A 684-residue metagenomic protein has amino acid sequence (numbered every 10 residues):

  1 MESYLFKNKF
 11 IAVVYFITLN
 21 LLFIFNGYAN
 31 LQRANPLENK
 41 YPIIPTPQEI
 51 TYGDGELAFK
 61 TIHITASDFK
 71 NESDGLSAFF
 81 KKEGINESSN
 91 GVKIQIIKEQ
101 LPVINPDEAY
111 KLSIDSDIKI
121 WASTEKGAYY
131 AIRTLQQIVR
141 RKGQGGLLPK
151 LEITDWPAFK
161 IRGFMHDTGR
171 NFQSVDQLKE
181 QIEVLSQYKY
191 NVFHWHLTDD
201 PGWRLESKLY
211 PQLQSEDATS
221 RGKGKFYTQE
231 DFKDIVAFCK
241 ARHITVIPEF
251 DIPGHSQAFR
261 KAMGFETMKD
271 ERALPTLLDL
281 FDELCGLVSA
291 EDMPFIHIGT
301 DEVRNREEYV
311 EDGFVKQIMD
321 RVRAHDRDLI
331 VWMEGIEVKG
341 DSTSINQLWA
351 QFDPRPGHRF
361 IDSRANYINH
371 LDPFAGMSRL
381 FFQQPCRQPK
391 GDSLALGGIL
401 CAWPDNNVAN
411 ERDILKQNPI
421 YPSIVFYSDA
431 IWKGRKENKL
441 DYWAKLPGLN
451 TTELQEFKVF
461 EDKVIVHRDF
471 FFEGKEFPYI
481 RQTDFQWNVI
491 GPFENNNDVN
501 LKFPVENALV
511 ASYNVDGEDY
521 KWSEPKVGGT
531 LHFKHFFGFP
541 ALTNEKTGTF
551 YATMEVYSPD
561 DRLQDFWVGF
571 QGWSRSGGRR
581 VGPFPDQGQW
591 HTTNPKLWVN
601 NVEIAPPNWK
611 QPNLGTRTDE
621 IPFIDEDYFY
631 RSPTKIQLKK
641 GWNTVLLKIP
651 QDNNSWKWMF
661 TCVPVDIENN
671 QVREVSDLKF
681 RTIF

Functional and structural regions predicted by a protein language model:
N20, N35, N39, K458-G548 (+3 more regions): Accessory carbohydrate-binding/adhesion or oligomerization-edge regions at the termini of glycan-active proteins
N20, Y28-T154, V331-I336, S342-S344 (+3 more regions): Acidic, contiguous N-terminal accessory segments
N105-F295, Q317, P404, I621-F623 (+2 more regions): Feature activates predominantly on carbohydrate-active enzymes
F259-I345, A350-P354: Active-site neighborhood of glycoside hydrolase catalytic domains
A350-Q482: Flexible, acidic glycine-rich loops studded with aromatic residues
N544-Y557, Y630-T634: Short beta-strands within extracellular/lumenal beta-sheet-rich domains
D560-Q589: A short beta-strand element within beta-rich, extracytoplasmic domains of secreted/secretory-pathway proteins
R579-V581, Q587-C662: Beta-strand-rich ligand-recognition modules
